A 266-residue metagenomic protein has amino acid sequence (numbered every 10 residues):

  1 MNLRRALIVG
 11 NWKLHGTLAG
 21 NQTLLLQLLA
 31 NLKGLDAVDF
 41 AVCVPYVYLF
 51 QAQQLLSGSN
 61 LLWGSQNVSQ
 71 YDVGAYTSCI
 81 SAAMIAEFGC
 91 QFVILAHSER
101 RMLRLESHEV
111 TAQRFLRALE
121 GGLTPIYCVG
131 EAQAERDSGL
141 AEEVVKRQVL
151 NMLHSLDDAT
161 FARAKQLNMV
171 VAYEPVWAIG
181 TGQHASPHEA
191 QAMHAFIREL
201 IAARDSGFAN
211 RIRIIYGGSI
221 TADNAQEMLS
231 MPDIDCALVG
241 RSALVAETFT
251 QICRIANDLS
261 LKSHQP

Functional and structural regions predicted by a protein language model:
M1-P266: Active-site loop-to-helix "anion-binding N-cap" substructures in soluble metabolic enzymes
